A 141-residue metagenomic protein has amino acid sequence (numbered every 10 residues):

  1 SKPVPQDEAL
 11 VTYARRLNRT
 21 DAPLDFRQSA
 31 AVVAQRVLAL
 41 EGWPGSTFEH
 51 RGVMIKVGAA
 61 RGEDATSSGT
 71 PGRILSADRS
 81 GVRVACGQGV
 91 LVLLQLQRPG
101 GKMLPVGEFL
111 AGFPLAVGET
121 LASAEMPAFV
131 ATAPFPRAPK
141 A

Functional and structural regions predicted by a protein language model:
S1-A14, N18-T20: Donor/substrate-binding cores of folate-linked one-carbon enzymes
D21, F26-A141: An anion-binding loop in the catalytic cleft
